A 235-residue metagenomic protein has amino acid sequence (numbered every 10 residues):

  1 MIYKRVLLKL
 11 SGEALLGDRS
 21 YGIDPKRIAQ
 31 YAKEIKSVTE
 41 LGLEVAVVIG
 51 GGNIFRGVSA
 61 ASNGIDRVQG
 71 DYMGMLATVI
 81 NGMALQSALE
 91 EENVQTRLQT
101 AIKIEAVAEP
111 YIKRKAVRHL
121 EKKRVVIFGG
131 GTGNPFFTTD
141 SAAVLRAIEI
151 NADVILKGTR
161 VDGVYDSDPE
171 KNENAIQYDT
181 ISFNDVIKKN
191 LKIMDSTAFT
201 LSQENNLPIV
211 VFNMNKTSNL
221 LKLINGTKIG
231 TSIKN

Functional and structural regions predicted by a protein language model:
M1-N235: C-terminal catalytic "cap/lid" subdomain
